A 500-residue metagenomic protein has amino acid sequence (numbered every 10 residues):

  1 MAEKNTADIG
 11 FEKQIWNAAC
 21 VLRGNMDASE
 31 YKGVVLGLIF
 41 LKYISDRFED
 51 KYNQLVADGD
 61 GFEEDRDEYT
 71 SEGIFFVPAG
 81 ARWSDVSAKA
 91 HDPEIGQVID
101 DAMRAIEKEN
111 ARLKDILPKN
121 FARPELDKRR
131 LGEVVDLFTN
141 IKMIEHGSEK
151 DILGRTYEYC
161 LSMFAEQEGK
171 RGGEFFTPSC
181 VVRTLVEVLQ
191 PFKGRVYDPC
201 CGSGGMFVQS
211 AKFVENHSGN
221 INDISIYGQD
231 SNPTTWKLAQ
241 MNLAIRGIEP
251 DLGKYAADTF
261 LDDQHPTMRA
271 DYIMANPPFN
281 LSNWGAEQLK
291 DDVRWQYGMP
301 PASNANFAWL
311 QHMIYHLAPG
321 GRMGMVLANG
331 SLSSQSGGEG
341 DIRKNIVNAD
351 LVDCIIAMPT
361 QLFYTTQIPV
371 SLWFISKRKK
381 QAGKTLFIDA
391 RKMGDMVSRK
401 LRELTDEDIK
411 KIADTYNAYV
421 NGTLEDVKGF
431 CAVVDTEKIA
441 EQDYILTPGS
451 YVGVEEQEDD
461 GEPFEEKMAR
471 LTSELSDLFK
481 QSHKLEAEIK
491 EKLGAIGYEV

Functional and structural regions predicted by a protein language model:
M1-F192, D251-Q264, A357-T360, A382-S398 (+1 more regions): Non-catalytic, mostly N-terminal accessory regions of nucleic-acid modification and defense proteins
Q14, V21, E30-Y31, V35-Y43 (+2 more regions): Conserved Class I SAM-dependent methyltransferase catalytic core
N25, W284-N304, G330-E339, P359-T365 (+2 more regions): Short, contiguous acidic/charged loop-to-helix segments that flank catalytic cores in large enzymes
L41, P233-T234, L261, P278-L281 (+4 more regions): Conserved nucleotide-binding/hydrolysis micro-motifs of P-loop NTPases
R171-A275, N280-W284, L289-Q296, A308 (+2 more regions): Conserved S-adenosyl-L-methionine
C201, D230, A256-D258, P277 (+6 more regions): Active-site proximal loops enriched in glycine and acidic residues that flank catalytic Cys/His/Asp and coordinate
R269-A270, R294, N304-N306, G320-R322 (+8 more regions): Active-site lining segments that contact anionic ligands and/or coordinate catalytic metals
N348-V352, L362-T365, P369-D414: C-terminal, active-site-flanking charged/polar segments
